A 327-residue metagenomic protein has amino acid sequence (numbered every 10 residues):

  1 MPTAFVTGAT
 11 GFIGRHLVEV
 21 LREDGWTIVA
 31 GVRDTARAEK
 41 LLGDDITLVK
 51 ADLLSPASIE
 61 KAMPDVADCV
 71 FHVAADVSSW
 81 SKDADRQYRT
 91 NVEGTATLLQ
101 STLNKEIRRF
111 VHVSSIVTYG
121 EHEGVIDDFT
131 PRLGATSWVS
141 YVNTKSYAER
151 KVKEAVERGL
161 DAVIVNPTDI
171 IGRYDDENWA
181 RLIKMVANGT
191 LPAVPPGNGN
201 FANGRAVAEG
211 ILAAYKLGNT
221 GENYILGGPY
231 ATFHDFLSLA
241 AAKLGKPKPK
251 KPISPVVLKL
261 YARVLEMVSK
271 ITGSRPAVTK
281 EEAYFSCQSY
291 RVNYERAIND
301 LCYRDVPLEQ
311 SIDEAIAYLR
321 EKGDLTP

Functional and structural regions predicted by a protein language model:
A4-D24: N-terminal Rossmann NAD(P)H-binding glycine-rich loop of SDR-like oxidoreductase domains
K40-L42, I46-E93, S101: NAD(P)H-binding glycine-rich loop region in Rossmannoid oxidoreductase-like domains and their noncatalytic homologs
S79, I116-V125, I170-D176: Conserved catalytic-site region of short-chain dehydrogenase/reductase
T90-Y141: Conserved Rossmann-fold NAD(P)-dependent oxidoreductase catalytic core, especially the SDR/UDP-sugar
W138-V163: Active-site Tyr-X1-5-Lys
Y147, N178, P195-K216, E222: Substrate-positioning beta->alpha
G159-I164, T168-F201: NAD(P)-dependent short-chain dehydrogenase/reductase
G210-V278, Y294, N299, P307-P327: Mid/C-terminal beta-alpha module of Rossmann-like enzyme folds, strongest in SDR-family dehydrogenases/epimerases
